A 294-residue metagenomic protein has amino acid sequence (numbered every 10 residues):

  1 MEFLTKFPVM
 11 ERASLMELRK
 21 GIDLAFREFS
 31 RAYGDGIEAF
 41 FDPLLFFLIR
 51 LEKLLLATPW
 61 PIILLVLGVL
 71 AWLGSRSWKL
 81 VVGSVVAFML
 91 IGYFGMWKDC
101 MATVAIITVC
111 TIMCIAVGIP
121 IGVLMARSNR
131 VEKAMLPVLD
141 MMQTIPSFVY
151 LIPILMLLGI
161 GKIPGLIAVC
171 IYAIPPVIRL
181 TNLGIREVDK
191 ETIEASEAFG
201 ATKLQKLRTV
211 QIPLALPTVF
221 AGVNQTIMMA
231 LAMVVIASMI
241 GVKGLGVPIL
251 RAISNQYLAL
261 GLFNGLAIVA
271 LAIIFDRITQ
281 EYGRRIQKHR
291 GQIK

Functional and structural regions predicted by a protein language model:
M1-A105, I112, R284-K294: N-terminal, non-cleaved signal-anchor transmembrane helix
L45-L56, W97-A105, V109, E132-M135 (+6 more regions): Alpha-helical membrane-interface segments at transmembrane helix boundaries
L70-L73, F88-K98, C110-L139: Transmembrane-helix boundary motif in ABC transporter permease subunits
V81, D99-T103, V123, K133-P137 (+6 more regions): Membrane-spanning helices that line or support transport/gating and their immediate boundary helices in channels
I106-V109, C114-V117, A126, L139-A173: Generic hydrophobic transmembrane alpha-helix motif, especially the helices
M156, I185, A230-L271, G283-K294: Glycine-rich helix-loop "coupling/hinge" segments at transmembrane-helix boundaries in multipass transporters
I171, K203-A237, A259, F263 (+3 more regions): Transmembrane alpha-helices
V177-G222, I249: Short cytoplasmic-facing helical segments at TM-TM junctions of multi-pass membrane proteins
